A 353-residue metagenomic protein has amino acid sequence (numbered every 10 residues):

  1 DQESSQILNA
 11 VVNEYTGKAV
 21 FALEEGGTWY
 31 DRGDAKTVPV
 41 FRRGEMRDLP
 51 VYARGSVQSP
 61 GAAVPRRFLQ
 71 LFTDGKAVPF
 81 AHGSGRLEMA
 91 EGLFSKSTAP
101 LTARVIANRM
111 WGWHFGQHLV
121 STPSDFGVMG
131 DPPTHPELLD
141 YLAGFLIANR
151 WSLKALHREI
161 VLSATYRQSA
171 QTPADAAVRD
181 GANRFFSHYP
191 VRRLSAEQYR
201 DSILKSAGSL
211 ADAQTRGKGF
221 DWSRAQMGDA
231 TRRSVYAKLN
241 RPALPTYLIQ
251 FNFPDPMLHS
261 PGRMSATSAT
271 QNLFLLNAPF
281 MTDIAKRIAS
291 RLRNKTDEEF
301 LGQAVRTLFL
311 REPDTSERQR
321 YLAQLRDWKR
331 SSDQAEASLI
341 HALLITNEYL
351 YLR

Functional and structural regions predicted by a protein language model:
D1-T231, L258-R263, T282-E336, L352: Primarily short, surface-exposed interaction patches in extracytoplasmic proteins
N240-R241, Q250-H259: A structural supersecondary motif
A266-A269: Terminal end segments
L339: Globin-like tetrapyrrole-binding proteins
